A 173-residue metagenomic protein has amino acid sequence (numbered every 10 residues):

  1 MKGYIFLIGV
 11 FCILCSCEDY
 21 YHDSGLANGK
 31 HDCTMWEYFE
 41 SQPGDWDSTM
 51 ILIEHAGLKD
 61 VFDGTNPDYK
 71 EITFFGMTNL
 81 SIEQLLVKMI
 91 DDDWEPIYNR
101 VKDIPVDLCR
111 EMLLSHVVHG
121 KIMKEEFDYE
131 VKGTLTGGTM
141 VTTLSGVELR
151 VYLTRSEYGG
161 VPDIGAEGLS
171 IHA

Functional and structural regions predicted by a protein language model:
K2-I8: Sec-dependent signal peptide recognition, specifically the positively charged N-region followed immediately by
G9-V10, Y69: Residue-level detector of alpha-helix boundary/anchor positions
C12-S16: C-terminal motif of bacterial Sec signal peptides marking the signal peptidase cleavage site
C17-A173: Mature, structured domains of secreted/extracytosolic soluble proteins
